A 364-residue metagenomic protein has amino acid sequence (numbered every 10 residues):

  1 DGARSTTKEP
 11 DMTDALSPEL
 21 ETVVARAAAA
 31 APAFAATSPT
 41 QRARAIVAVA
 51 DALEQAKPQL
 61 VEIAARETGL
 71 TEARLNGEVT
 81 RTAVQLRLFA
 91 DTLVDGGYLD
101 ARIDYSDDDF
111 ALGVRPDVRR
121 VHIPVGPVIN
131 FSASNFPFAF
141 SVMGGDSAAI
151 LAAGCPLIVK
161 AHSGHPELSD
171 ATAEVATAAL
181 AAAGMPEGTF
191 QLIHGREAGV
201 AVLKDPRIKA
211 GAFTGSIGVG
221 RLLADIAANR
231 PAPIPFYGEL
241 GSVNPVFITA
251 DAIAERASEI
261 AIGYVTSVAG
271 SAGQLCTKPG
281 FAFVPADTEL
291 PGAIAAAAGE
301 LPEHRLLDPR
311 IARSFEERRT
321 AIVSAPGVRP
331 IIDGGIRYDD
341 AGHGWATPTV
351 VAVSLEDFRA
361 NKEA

Functional and structural regions predicted by a protein language model:
D1-P116: N-terminal Rossmann-like NAD(P)+-binding subdomain of aldehyde/semialdehyde dehydrogenases
T6, E187, D205, G241 (+2 more regions): Short glycine-enriched loop/turn motifs at secondary-structure junctions
T13, S132, T349-V350: A short, well-structured catalytic beta-strand-centered motif of the EAL phosphodiesterase domain for c-di-GMP
V49-A50, T68-T71, G164-H165, H194 (+3 more regions): Conserved short loop/turn motifs at secondary-structure junctions
Q55, Q59, L70, R81 (+5 more regions): Short alpha-helical
G97-I260, V265-T266, F283, I332: Rossmann-like NAD(P) dinucleotide-binding subdomain of oxidoreductase/dehydrogenase enzymes
V175-G184, G218-R359: ALDH superfamily catalytic-core signature
